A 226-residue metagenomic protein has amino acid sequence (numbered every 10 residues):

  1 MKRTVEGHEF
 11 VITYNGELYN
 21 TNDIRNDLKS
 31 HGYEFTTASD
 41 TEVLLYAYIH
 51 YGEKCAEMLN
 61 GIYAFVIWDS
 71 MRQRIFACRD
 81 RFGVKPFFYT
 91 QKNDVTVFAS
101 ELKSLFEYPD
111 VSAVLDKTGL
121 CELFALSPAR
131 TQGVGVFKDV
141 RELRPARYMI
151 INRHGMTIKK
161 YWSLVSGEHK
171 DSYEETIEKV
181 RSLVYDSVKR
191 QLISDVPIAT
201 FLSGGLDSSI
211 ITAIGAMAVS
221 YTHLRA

Functional and structural regions predicted by a protein language model:
M1-R225: Cysteine-centered catalytic environments shared across enzyme families
